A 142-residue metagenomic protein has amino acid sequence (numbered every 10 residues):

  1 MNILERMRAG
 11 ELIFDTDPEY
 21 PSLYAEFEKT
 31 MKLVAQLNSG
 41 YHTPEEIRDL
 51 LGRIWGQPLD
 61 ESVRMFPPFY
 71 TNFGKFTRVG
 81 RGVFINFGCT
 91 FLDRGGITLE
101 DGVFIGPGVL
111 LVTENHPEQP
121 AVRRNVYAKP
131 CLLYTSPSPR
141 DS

Functional and structural regions predicted by a protein language model:
M1-S62: Terminal amphipathic alpha-helical/low-complexity segments used for targeting or macromolecular assembly
G10, P21, G74, R94 (+1 more regions): Residues at secondary-structure transition points
E61-E114: Glycine-rich active-site/cofactor-binding loop and its immediate structural neighborhood
T113-E114, E118-A121: Short acidic/His/Gly/Ser-rich catalytic and metal-binding motifs that mark active-site loops of diverse hydrolases
R123-L133: Glycine-rich NAD(P)-binding loop of Rossmann-like domains
Y134-D141: Conserved small/polar residues in nucleotide/adenosyl-binding loops
